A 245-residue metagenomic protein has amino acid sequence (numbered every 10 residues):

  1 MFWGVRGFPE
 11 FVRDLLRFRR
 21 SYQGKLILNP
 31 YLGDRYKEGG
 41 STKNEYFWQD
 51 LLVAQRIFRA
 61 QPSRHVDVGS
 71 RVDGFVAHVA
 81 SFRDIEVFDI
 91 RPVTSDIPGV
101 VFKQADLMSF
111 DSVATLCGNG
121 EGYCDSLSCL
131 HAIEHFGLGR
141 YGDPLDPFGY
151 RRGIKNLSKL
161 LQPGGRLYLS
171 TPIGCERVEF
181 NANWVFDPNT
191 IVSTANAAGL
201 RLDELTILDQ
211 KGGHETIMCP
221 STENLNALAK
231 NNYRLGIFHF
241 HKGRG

Functional and structural regions predicted by a protein language model:
M1-A60, R64, F75, F180-A198 (+2 more regions): N-terminal accessory regions of S-adenosyl-L-methionine
R59, R64-T115: Class I SAM-dependent methyltransferase SAM/SAH-binding core
D111-L127: A short acidic, Gly/Pro-enriched loop at the edge of an enzyme's catalytic core that lines a small-molecule cofactor
S128-I133, G137: A conserved beta-strand element that flanks and buttresses the S-adenosyl-L-methionine
I133, Y141-F148, N196: S-adenosyl-L-methionine-dependent nucleic acid methyltransferase catalytic domains
G139-Y141, R166-V192: Conserved class I S-adenosyl-L-methionine
P144-R166: A short glycine-rich, Lys/Arg-flanked "PGG" loop and its adjoining helix->strand segment in the class I
